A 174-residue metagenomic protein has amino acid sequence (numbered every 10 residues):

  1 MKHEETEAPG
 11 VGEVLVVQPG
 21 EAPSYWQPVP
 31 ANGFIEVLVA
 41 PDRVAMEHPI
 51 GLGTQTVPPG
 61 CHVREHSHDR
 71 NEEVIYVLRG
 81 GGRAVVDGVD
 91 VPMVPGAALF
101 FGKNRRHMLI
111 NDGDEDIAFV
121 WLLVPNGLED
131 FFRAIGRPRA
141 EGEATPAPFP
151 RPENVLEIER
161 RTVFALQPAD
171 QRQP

Functional and structural regions predicted by a protein language model:
M1-P49, R139-P174: A short, N-terminal "cap"/entry segment at the start of jelly-roll beta-barrel domains of the cupin/DSBH fold
E36-A40, G53-H68: Conserved short histidine dyad/triad with adjacent acidic residue
M46, R83, K103-E129: Ligand-binding loop in jelly-roll beta-barrel domains
P59, R70-E72, Y76-G82, D87: Glycine- and acidic-residue-biased ligand/ion/polar-headgroup-sensing regions
G88-K103: Short acidic-glycine-tyrosine-enriched beta hairpin
G127-F132, G142-E143: A short beta-to-alpha transition loop/helix N-cap that caps and shapes the active-site region
